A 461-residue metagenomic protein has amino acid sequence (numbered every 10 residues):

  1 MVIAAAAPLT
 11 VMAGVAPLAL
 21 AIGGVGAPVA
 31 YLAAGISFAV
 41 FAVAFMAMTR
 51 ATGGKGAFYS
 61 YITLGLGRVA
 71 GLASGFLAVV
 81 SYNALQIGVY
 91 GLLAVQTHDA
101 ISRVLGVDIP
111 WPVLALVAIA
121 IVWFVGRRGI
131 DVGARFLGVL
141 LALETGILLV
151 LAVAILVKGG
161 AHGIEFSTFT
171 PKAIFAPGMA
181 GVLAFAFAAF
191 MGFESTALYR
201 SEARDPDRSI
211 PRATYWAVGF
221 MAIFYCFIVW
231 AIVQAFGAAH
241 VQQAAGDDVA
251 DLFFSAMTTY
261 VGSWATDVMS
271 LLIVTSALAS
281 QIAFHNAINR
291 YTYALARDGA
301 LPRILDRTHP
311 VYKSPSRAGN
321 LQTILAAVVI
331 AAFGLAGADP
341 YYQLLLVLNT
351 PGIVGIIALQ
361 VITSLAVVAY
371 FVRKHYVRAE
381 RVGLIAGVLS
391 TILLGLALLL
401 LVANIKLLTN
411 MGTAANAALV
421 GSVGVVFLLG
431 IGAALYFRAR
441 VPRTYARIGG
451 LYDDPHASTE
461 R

Functional and structural regions predicted by a protein language model:
M1, A173, L305-H309, I357-K406: C-terminal membrane-solvent junction of multi-pass transporters and transport-like membrane proteins
M1, W111-A161, A213-A222, G355-A358 (+2 more regions): Membrane-interface loop-to-helix entry segments
M1-D99, T196, A403-N410, A414-V425: Transmembrane helix-boundary motif of multi-pass solute transporters/channels
M1-G26, A39, V43, G163-K172 (+1 more regions): Membrane-interface "cap" regions at the ends of multi-pass membrane proteins
A27-P28, V104-P110, G138-S270: Helix-loop-helix junctions that connect adjacent transmembrane segments in multi-pass membrane transporters
G54, L77-L92, A197-E202, S263-R303 (+2 more regions): Membrane-helix boundary/coupling elements in multi-pass transport proteins
S60-Y61, G67, D99-R103, G219-F284 (+1 more regions): TM-loop-TM module centered on a large, flexible mid-protein loop between adjacent transmembrane helices in multi-pass
S364-A386, L407-R461: Terminal cytosolic tails of multi-pass membrane transporters, especially the segment immediately following the final
